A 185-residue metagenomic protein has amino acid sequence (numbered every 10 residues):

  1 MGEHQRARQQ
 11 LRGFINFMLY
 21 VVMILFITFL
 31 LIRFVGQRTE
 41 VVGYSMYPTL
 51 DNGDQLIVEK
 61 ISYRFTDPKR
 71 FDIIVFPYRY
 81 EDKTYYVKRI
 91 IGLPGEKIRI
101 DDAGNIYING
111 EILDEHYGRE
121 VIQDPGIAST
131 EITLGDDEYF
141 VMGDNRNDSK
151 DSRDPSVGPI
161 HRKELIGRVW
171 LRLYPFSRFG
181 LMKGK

Functional and structural regions predicted by a protein language model:
G2-I15, L19, L30, F34-E40 (+1 more regions): Soluble "head" domains of membrane/secretory-pathway proteins
V22-T28: Core hydrophobic alpha-helical membrane-spanning segments
